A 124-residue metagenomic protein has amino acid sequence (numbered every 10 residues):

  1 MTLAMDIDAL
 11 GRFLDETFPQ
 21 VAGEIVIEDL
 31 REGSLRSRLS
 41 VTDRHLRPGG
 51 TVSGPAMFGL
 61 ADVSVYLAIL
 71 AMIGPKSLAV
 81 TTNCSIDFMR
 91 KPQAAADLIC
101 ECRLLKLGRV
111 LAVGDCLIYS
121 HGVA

Functional and structural regions predicted by a protein language model:
M1-A124: Terminal targeting signals and extreme-terminal segments of soluble enzymes
